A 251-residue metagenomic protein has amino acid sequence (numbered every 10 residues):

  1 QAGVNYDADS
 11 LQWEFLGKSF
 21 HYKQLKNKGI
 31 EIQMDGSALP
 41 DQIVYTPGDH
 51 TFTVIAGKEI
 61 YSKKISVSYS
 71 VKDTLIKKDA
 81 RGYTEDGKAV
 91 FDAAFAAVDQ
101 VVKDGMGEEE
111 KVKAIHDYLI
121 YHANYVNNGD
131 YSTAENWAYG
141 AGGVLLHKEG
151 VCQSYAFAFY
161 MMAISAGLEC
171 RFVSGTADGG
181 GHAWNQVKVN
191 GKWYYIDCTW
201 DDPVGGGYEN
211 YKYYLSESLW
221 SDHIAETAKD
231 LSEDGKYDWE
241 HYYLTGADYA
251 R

Functional and structural regions predicted by a protein language model:
G3-A8, Q24-K28: Short proline/glycine-enriched turn/loop motifs at strand-loop junctions of beta-rich domains
E14-A56: Serine/threonine-rich, repeat-prone extracellular segments and beta-strand-based repeat modules of secreted/surface
K58-I60, G191: Glycine-centered tight beta-turn/hairpin loop motif at sheet-sheet or coil-to-beta transitions
I60-Y69: Edge beta-strands of extracellular beta-sandwich domains
Y69-Y83: Low-complexity, Pro/Ser/Thr- and charge-rich linker/hinge segments at domain boundaries
D86-V144: Secondary-structure boundary elements
S154-S221: Hydrophobic/aromatic-rich core segments of domains that either
G207-R251: Low-complexity, Gly/Ser/Thr/Pro-rich intrinsically disordered linker/tail segments
